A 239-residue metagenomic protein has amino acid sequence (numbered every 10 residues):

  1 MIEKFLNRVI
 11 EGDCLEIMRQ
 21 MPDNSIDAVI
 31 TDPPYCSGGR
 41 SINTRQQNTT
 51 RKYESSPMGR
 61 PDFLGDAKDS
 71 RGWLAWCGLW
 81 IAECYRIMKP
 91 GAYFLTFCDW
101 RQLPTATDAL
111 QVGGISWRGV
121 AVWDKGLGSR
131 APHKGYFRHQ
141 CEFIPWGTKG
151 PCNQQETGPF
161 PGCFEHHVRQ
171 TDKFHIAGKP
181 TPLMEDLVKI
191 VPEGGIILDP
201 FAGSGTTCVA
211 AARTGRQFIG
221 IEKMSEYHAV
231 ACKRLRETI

Functional and structural regions predicted by a protein language model:
M1-A229: Core catalytic lobe of class I
E226-I239: Cysteine-dependent PTP/DSP-like catalytic domain, specifically the C-terminal lobe
